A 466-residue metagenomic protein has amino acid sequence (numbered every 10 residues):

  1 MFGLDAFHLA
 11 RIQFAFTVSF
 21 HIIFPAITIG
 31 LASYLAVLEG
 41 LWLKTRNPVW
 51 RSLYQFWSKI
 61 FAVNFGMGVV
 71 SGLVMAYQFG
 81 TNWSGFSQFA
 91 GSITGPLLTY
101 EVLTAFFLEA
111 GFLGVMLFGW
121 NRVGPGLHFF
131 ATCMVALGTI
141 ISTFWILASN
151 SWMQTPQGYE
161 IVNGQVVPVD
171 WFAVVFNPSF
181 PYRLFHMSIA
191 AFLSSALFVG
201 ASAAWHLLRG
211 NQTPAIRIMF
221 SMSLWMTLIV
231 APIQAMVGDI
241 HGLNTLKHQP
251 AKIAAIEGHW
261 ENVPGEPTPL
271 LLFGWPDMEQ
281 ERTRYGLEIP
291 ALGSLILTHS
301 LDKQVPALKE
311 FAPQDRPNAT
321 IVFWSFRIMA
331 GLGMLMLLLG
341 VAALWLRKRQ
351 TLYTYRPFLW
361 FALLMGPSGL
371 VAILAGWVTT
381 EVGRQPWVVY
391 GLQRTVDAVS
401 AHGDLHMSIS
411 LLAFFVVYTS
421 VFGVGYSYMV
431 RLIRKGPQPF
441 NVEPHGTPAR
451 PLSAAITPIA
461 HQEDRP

Functional and structural regions predicted by a protein language model:
M1-P466: Polytopic transmembrane helical bundles with strong interfacial aromatic enrichment
